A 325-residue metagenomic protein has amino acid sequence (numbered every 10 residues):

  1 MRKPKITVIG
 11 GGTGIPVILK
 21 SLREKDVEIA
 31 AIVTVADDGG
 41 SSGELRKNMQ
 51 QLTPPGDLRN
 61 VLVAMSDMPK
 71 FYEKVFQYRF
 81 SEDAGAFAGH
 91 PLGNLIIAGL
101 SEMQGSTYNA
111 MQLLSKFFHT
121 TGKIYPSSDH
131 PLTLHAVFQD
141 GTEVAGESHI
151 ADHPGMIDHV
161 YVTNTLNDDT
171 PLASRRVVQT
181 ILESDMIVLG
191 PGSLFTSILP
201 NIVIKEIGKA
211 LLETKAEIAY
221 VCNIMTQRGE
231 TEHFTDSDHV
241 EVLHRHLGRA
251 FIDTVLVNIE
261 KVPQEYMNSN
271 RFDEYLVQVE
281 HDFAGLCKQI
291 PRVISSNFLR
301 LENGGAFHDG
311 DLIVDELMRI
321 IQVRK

Functional and structural regions predicted by a protein language model:
M1-I6, K20-R23, E28-A31, H119 (+5 more regions): Non-transmembrane, aqueous-exposed alpha-helical and coiled segments at domain scale
M1-P55: Gly/lys/ser-thr-rich phosphate-binding loops in alpha/beta enzymes that coordinate phosphoanhydride or phosphate groups
G14-L19, T196-V203: Short glycine/serine/threonine-rich phosphate/pyrophosphate-binding segments that cradle anionic phosphate groups
V27, T214-I218, I290-P291: A short helix->loop->beta-strand "cap" motif at the edges of active sites that frequently abuts
A36-M156, E316, V323: Electropositive, gly/pro-rich neighborhoods at or near active sites that engage anionic ligands
H130-F195: Active-site gating loop/helix substructures
N201-G208, F234-H239: Charged helix-capping and loop-helix junction motifs
H233-K325: C-terminal functional extensions of proteins
